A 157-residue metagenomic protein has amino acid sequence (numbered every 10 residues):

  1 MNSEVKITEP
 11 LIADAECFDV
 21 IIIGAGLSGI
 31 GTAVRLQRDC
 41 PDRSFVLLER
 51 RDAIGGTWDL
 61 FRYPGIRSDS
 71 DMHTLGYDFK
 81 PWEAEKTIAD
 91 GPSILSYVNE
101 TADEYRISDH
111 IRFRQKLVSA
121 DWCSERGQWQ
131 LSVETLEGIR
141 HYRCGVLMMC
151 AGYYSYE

Functional and structural regions predicted by a protein language model:
N2-F18: A short, basic/flexible loop-to-alpha-helix module at the beginning of a structural domain
E4-T8, L60, Q128: Conserved flavin/dinucleotide-binding core of flavoenzymes
A15-L47: N-terminal Rossmann-like FAD-binding beta1-loop-alpha1 element of flavoenzymes
S28, D52-A53, K80, V118 (+1 more regions): Short, solvent-exposed loop/turn segments at secondary-structure junctions
F45, Y156-E157: Short glycine-rich, flexible loops that bind phosphorylated cofactors or substrates
V46-G56, G145-A151: Carboxylate/His-rich catalytic cores and anion/metal-binding grooves
D52-E100: Glycine-rich active-site loop/strand segments that organize a redox cofactor
E85-Y156: Feature captures the FAD/FMN-dependent oxidoreductase FAD-binding
